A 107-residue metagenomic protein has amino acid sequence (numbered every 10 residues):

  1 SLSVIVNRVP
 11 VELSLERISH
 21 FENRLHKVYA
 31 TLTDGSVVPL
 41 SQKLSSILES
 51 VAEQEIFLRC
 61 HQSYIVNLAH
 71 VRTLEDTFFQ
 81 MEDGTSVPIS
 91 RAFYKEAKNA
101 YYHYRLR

Functional and structural regions predicted by a protein language model:
S1-E82: Conserved binding/recognition cores within well-folded domains
S1-P10, M81, T85, F93-R107: Eukaryotic intrinsically disordered, low-complexity regulatory linkers and tails enriched in Ser/Thr/Pro
S41, S50, R91, N99-A100: A short, polar/proline- and glycine-enriched secondary-structure boundary/capping micro-motif
